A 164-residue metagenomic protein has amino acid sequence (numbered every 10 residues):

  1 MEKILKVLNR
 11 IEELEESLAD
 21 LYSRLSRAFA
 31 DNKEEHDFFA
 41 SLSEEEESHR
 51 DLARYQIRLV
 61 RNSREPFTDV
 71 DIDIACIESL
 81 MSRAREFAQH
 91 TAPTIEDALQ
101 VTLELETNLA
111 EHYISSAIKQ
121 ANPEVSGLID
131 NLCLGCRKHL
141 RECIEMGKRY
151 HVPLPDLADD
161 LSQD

Functional and structural regions predicted by a protein language model:
M1-D164: Iron-associated oxidoreductase/ferritin-like identity signal
